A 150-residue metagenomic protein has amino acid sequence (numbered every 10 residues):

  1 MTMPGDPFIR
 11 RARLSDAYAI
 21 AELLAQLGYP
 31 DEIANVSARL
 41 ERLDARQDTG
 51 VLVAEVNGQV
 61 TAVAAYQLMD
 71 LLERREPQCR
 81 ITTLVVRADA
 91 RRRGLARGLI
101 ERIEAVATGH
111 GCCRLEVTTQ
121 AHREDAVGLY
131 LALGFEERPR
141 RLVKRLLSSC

Functional and structural regions predicted by a protein language model:
M1-F8, S148-C150: Short, low-complexity, intrinsically disordered N-terminal peptides in bacterial proteins
P7, R11-E76, T82, L146: Acetyl-CoA-dependent GNAT
M69, R87, R91, Q120: Residue-level recognition of the GNAT/N-acetyltransferase active site
E76-A88, R140: Conserved acetyl-CoA binding element of GNAT-fold acetyltransferases
V86, R92-A105, G128, A132: Conserved acetyl-CoA-binding loop-helix of GNAT-fold acetyltransferases
I100, A107-T119: Conserved GNAT acetyl-CoA-binding A-motif
V117-A126, V143-L147: Conserved beta-strand-loop-alpha-helix junction that forms the acyl-donor binding cleft
L131-R140: Conserved acetyl-CoA-binding loop of GNAT-fold acetyltransferases
